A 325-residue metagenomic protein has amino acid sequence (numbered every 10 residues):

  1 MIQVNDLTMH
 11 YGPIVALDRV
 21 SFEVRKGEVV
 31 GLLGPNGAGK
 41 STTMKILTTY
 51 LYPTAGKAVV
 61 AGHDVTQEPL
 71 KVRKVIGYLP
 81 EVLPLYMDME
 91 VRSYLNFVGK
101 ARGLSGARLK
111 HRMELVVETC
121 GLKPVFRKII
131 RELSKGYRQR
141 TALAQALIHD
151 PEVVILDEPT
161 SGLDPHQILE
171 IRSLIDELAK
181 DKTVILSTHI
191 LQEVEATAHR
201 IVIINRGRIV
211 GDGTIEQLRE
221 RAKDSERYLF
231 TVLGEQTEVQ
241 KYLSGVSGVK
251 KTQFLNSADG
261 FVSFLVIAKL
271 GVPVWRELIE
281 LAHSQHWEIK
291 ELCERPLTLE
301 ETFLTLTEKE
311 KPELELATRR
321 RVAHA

Functional and structural regions predicted by a protein language model:
I2-V4, M9-N205, V210-G211: ABC transporter nucleotide-binding domains
K26, P124, G234, A268-L270 (+1 more regions): Non-catalytic surface loops within mature trypsin-like serine protease
G77, G103, A142, E220-D224 (+3 more regions): A generic structural signal for secondary-structure junctions that act as hinges or helix/strand caps at the edges
G121, V249-F254, E288-C293: A short linear hydrophobic-aromatic micro-motif
S173-K269: ABC transporter nucleotide-binding domain
K269-A325: C-terminal coupling/interaction segments
